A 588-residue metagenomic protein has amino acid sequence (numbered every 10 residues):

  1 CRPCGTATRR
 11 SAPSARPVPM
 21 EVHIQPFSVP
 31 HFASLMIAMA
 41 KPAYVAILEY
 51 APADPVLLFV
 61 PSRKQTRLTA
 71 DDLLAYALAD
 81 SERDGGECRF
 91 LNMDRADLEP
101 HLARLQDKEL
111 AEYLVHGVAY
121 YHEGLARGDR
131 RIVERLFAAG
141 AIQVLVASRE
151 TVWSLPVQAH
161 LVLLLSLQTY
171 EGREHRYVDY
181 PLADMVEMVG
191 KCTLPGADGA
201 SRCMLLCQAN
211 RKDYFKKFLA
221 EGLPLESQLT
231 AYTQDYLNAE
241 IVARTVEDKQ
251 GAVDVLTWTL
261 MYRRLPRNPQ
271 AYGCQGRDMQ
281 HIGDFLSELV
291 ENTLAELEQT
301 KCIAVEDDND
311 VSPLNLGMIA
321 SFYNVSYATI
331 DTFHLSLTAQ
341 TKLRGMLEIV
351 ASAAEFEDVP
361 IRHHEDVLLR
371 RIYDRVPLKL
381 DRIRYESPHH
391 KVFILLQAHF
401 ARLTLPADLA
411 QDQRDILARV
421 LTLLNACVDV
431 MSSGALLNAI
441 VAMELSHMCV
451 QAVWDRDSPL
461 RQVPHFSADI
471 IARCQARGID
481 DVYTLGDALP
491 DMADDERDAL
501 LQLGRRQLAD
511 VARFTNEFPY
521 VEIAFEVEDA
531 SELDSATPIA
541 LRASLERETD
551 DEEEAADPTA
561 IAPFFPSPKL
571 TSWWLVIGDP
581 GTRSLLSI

Functional and structural regions predicted by a protein language model:
C1, P61, R130, E134 (+5 more regions): Beta-edge loop/turn motif
R2-A77, A119, E123, Q208-R211: Conserved interdomain linker/interface between the two RecA-like ATPase lobes of SF2 helicase motors
K64-A139, Y177-A183: Conserved C-terminal RecA-like helicase domain
L161-A220: Conserved segment of the helicase C-terminal RecA-like domain
G199-L294, D307: C-terminal or mid-to-C-terminal helical accessory/interaction module adjacent to the motor/catalytic core
E240-I241, I282-L286, E291-A472, A476 (+2 more regions): C-terminal helical accessory/scaffold domains
V453-R505: Helix-hairpin-helix
V482-D534: Peripheral membrane interaction modules
